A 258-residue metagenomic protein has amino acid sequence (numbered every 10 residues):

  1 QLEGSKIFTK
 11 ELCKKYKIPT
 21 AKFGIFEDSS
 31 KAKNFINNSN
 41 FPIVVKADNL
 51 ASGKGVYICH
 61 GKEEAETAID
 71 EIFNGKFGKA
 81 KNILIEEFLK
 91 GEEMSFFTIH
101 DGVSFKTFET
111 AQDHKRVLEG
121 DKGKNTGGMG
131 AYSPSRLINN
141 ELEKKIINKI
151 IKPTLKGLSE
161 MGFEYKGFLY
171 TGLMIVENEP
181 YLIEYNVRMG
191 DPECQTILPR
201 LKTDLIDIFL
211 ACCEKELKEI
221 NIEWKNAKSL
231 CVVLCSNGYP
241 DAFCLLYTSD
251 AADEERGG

Functional and structural regions predicted by a protein language model:
Q1-S39, V44, A51: Conserved N-proximal alpha/beta basic substrate-recognition cap immediately N-terminal to, or forming the N-lobe
K6-K10, A32, A65, T126 (+2 more regions): A general structural signal for well-ordered alpha-helical segments in protein cores
K17, G24, I36, N40 (+8 more regions): Structural signal for hydrophobic packing residues in well-ordered secondary-structure cores of soluble enzyme domains
P42-V44, K81-L84, K218-I220: A short linear hydrophobic-aromatic micro-motif
G55-C194: Internal nucleotide-binding/catalytic subdomain
F163-L246: A glycine- and small/hydrophobic-rich beta-loop-beta segment that serves as a flexible "lid/hinge" or phosphate-binding
Y247-E255: Conserved small/polar residues in nucleotide/adenosyl-binding loops
